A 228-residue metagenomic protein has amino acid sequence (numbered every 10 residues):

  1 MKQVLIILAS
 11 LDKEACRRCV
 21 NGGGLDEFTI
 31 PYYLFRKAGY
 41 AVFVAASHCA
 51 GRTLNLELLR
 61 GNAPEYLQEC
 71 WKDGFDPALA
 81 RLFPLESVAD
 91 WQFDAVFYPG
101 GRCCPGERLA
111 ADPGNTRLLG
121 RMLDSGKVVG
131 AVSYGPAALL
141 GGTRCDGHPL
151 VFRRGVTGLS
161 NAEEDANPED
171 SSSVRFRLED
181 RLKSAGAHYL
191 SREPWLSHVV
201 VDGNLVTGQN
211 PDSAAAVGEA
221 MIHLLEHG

Functional and structural regions predicted by a protein language model:
M1-S125, A137-G228: Extended, subdomain-level signal for the structured scaffold at the beginning of enzyme domains
V129: Conserved, well-structured core segments that form or line functional sites
S133-G135: Catalytic nucleophile serine of serine hydrolases, specifically the conserved "nucleophile elbow" pentapeptide
